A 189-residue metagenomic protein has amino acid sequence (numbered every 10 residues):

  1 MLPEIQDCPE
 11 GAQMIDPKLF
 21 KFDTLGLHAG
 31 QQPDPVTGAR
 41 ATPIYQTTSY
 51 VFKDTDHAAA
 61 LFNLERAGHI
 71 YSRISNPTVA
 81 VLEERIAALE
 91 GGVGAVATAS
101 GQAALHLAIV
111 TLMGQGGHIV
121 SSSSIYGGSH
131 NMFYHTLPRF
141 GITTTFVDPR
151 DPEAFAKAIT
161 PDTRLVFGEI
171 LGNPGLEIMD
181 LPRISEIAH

Functional and structural regions predicted by a protein language model:
C8-G11, I15-N76, E84: N-terminal "arm"/small-domain region of PLP-dependent enzymes with the aminotransferase-like
G38, I86, A104, I119 (+2 more regions): Buried hydrophobic positions in well-ordered alpha/beta secondary-structure cores of metabolic enzymes
D54-H106, G128-H135: Conserved N-terminal alpha-helix of the aminotransferase class I/II PLP-enzyme fold
E90-V93, M113-G116, P161: Short helix-loop-beta connector
T111-S129, V147-D148: Conserved PLP-anchoring active-site segment centered on the Schiff-base-forming lysine
H135-T136, F140-R150: A glycine-rich helix N-cap at a beta->alpha junction
P149-H189: Active-site phosphate-binding strand-loop segment of PLP-dependent enzymes
